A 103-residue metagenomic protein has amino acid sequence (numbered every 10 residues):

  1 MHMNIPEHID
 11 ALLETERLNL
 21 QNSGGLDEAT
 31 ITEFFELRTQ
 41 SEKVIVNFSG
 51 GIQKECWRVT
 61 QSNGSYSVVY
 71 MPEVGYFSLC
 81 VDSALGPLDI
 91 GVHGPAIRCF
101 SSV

Functional and structural regions predicted by a protein language model:
M1, G25, T60, H93-P95: General structural signal for secondary-structure boundaries
M1-G50, K54: N-terminal domain-onset segments
A29, V74-Y76, V92-G94: Compact beta-rich and alpha/beta scaffold cores in large eukaryotic transport/transcription complexes and associated
E36-D89: Amphipathic protein-protein interaction modules
S83-V103: Compact, glycine/acidic-enriched structural inserts
